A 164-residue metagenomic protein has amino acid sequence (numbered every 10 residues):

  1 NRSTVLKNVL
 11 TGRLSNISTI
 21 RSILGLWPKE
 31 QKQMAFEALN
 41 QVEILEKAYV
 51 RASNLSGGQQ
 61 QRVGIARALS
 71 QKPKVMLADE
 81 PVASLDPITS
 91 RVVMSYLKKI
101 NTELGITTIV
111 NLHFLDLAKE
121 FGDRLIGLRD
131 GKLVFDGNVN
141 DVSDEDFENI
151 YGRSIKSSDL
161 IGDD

Functional and structural regions predicted by a protein language model:
I17, R21-E46: Conserved ABC ATPase "signature" region
R51-L55, Q59: Conserved ABC ATPase signature
K72: Conserved catalytic motifs of ABC-family nucleotide-binding domains
M76-D79: Catalytic Walker B motif of ABC-type/P-loop ATPase nucleotide-binding domains
P87-T89: Helix N-cap at the start of a conserved alpha-helix in ABC-type nucleotide-binding domains
R91-E103: Helical segment within the ABC ATPase nucleotide-binding domain
L112-H113: H-loop/switch region of ABC-family ATPase nucleotide-binding domains
